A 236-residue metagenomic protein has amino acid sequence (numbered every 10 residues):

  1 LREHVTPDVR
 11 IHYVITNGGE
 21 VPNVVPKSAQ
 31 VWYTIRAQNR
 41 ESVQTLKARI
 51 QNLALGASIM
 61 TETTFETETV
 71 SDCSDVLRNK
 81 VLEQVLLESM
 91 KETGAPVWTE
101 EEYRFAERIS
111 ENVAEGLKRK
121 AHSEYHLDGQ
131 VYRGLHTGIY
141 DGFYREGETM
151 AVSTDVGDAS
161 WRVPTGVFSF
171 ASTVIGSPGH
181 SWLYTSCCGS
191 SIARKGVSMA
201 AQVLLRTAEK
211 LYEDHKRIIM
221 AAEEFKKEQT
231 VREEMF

Functional and structural regions predicted by a protein language model:
L1-E115: Midchain, well-structured core segments that form catalytic/ion-binding scaffolds
V5-Y13, R217-K227: Short alpha-helical "patches" and their helix-cap loops
P22, N39, V43, K47 (+6 more regions): Generic structural signal for well-ordered, non-membrane alpha-helical segments in soluble metabolic enzymes
N52, G56, S198-Q202, R206: A broad detector of short, well-ordered amphipathic alpha-helices that serve as recognition/interaction surfaces
L86, A159, L204: Hydrophobic, well-ordered secondary-structure elements that form the walls of internal hydrophobic environments
I109-A201, I219-F236: Zn-dependent metallopeptidase/amidohydrolase metal-coordination segment
L205-E213: Short glycine/serine- and small hydrophobic-enriched flexible loop segments
